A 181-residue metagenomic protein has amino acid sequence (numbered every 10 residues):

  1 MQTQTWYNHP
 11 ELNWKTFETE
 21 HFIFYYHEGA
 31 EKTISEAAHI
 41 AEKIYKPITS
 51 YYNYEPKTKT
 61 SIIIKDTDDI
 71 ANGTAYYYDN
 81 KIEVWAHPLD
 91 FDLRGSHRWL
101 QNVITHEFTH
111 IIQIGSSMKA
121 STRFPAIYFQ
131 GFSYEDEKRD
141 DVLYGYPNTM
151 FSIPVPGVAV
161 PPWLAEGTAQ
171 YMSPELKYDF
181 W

Functional and structural regions predicted by a protein language model:
Q2-P154, P161, Y178: Juxtacatalytic substrate-recognition/specificity segment
V160, Y171-W181: Short helix/loop segments within enzyme catalytic domains that coordinate or immediately flank catalytic cofactors
A165: Papain-like cysteine protease catalytic cores
T168: Acidic, glycine-rich loop-and-strand cores that form catalytic or ligand-binding grooves in diverse globular domains
